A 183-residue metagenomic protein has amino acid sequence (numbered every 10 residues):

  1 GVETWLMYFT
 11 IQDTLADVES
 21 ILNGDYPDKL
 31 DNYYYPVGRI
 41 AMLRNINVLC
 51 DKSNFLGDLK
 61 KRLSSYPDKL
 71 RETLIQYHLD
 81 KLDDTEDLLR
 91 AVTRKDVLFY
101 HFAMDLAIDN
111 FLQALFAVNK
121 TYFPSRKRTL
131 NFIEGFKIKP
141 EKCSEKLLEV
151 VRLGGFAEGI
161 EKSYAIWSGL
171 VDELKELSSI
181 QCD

Functional and structural regions predicted by a protein language model:
G1-V92: Conserved NTP/Mg2+-binding pocket subregion across the NTase superfamily
C50-D183: Conserved nucleotidyltransferase catalytic core and NTase-mimicking acidic/glycine-rich helix/loop elements in nucleic
